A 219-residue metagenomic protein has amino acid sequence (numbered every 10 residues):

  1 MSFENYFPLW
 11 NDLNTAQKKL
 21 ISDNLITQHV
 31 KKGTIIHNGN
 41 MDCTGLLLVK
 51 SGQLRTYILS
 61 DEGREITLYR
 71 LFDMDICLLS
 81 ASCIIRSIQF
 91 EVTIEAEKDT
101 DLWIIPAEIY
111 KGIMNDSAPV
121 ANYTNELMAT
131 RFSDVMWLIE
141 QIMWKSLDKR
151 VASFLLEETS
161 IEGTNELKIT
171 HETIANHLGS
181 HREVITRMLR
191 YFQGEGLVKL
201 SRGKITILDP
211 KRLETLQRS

Functional and structural regions predicted by a protein language model:
M1-K31, L71, I76, A81-I85: Cyclic nucleotide-binding regulatory module and flanking cytosolic helices
G33, T44-Y57, F72-M74: Glycine- and acidic-residue-biased ligand/ion/polar-headgroup-sensing regions
I36-M41: Short phosphate-coordinating micro-motif centered on Lys-Gly-acidic
D61-L68: Short alpha-helix-to-loop micro-motif enriched in aromatics/charged/Gly
Y69-N125: Cyclic-nucleotide recognition modules
E97-K98, N115-S180: Polybasic "coupling" helices that flank or enter modular domains
L147, L156-S219: Phosphate-/nucleic-acid-contacting segments
